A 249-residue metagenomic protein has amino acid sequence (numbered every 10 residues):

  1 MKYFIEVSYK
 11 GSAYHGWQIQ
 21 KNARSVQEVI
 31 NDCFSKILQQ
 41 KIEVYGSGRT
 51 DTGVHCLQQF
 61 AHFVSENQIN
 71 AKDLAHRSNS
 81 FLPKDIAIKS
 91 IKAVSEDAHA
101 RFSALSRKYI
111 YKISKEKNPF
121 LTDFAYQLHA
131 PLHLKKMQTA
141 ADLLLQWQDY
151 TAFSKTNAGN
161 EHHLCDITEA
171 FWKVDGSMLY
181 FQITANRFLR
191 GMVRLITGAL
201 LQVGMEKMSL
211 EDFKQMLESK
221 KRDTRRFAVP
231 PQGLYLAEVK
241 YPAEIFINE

Functional and structural regions predicted by a protein language model:
M1-E249: Structured-RNA-binding interfaces characteristic of tRNA pseudouridine synthases
